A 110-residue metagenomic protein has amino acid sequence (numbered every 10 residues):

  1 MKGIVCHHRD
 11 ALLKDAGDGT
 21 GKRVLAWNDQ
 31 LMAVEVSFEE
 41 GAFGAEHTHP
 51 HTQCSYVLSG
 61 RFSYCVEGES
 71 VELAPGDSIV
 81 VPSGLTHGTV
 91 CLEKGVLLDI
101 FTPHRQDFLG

Functional and structural regions predicted by a protein language model:
M1-Q30, G110: A short, N-terminal "cap"/entry segment at the start of jelly-roll beta-barrel domains of the cupin/DSBH fold
V34-T48: Conserved short histidine dyad/triad with adjacent acidic residue
F43-G44, S63, I79, S83-G88: Histidine-centered metal-chelating micro-motifs
H49-H51, S78: Amphipathic, hydrophobic secondary-structure cores in small proteins
H51-F62, E67: Glycine- and acidic-residue-biased ligand/ion/polar-headgroup-sensing regions
L58-S59, A74-P75, E93: A cytosolic small-molecule/anion-sensing beta-strand core signal
G68-S83: Short acidic-glycine-tyrosine-enriched beta hairpin
S83-D107: Ligand-binding loop in jelly-roll beta-barrel domains
